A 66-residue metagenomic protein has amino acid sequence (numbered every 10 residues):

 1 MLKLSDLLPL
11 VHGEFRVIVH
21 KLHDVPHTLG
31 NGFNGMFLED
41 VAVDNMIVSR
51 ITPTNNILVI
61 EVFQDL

Functional and structural regions predicted by a protein language model:
M1-L2, N34: Short secondary-structure boundary micro-motifs
L2-P26: N-terminal acidic leader/helix
V19-L66: Detector for the mature cores of small, proteolytically processed and post-translationally modified peptide effectors
